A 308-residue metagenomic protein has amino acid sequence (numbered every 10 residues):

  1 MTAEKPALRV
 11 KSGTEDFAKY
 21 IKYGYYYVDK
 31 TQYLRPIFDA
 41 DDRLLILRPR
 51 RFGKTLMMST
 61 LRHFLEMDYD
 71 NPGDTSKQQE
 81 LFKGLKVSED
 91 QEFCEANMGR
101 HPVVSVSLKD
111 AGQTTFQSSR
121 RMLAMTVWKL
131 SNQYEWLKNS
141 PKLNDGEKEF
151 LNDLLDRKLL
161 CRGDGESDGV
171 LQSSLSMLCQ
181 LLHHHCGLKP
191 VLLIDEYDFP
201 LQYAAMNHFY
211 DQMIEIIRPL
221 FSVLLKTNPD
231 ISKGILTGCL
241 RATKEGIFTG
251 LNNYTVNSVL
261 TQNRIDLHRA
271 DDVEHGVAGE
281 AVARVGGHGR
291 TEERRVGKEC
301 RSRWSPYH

Functional and structural regions predicted by a protein language model:
M1-R295: Phosphate-binding site recognition
T291-H308: Positively charged, low-complexity/disordered segments
